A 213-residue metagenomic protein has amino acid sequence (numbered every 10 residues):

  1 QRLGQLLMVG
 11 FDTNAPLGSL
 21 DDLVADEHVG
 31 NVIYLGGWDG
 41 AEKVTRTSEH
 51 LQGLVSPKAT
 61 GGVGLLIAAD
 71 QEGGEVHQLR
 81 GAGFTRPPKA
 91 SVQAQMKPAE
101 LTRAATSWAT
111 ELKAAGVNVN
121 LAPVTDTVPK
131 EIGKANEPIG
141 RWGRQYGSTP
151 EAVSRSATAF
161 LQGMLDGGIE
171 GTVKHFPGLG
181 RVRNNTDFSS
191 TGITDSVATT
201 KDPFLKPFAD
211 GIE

Functional and structural regions predicted by a protein language model:
Q1, P207-E213: Short, intrinsically disordered, charge-balanced linker/junction segments flanking boundaries in proteins
Q1-S19, E72, F160: Boundary/entry segment of secreted carbohydrate-active catalytic domains
Q5, G62-L65, V117-N118, L165-E170 (+1 more regions): Short, well-ordered coil/turn segments that N-cap beta-strands
A15-L20, D202-A209: Alpha-helical scaffolding within the catalytic cores of extracellular/periplasmic polymer-degrading hydrolases
D22-V153, G180-T194: Enzymes and membrane/adaptor proteins characterized by extended Gly/Ser/Thr/Asp/Glu-rich, aromatic-dotted
G167-G180: Aromatic-lined carbohydrate-recognition surfaces of secreted/lumenal glycan-active proteins
